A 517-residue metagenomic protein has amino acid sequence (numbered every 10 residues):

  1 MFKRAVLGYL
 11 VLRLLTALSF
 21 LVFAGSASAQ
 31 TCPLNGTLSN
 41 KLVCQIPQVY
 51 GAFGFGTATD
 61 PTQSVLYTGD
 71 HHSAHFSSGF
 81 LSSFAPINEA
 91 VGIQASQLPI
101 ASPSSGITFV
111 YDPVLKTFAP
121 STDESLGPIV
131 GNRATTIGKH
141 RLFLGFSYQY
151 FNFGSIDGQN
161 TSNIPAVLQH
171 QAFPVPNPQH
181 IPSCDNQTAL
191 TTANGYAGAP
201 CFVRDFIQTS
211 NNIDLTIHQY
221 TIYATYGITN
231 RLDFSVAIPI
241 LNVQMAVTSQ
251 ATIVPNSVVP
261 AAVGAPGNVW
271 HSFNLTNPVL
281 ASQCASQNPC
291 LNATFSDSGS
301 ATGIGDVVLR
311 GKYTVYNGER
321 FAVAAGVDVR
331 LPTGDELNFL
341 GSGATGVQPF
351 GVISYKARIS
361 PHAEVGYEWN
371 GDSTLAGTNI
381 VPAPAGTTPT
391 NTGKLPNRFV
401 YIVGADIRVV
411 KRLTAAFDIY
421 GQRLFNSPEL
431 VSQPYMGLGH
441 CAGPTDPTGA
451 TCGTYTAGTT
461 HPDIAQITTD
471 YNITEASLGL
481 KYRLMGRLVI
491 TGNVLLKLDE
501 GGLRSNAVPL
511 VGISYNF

Functional and structural regions predicted by a protein language model:
A29-A193, S432-P434, G449-T454, I467: Outer-membrane beta-barrel biogenesis signature
L126, G138-H140, T216-Y220, T302-V307 (+5 more regions): Residues that define the transmembrane beta-barrel architecture of outer-membrane proteins
L126, V130-R133, L144-Y148, I222-I228 (+11 more regions): Residues on the lipid-exposed face of transmembrane beta-strands in outer-membrane beta-barrel proteins
I129-G131, F206-S210, A293-S298, G334-F339 (+3 more regions): Extracellular loop and loop/strand-boundary signature of outer-membrane beta-barrel proteins
Y148-G154, I238-Q244, D306, V315 (+6 more regions): Transmembrane beta-strands of outer-membrane beta-barrel pores
F153, L232-V236, G318-A322, I359-A363 (+2 more regions): Repeated loop/turn-to-beta-strand initiation elements of outer-membrane beta-barrel proteins
I156-T161, V247-I253, A325-D328, D335-G343 (+3 more regions): Outer-membrane beta-barrel translocator domains and adjoining extracellular loop/strand segments of Gram-negative
T161-H180, C184, V263-Q287, N292-A293 (+1 more regions): Outer membrane beta-barrel transmembrane domains
